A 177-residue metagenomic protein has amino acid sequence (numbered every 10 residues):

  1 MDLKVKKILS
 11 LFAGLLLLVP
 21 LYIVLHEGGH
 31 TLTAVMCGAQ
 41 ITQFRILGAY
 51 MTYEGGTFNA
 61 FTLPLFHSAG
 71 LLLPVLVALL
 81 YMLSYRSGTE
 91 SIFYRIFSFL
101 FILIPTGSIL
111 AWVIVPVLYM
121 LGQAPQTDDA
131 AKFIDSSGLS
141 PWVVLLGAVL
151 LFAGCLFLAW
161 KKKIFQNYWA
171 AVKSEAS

Functional and structural regions predicted by a protein language model:
M1-L16, V35, V75-L79: Active-site scaffold of zinc-dependent metalloenzymes
K4-K7, Y50, D129: Poly-acidic low-complexity segments
V5-I8, F12, G28, E90 (+1 more regions): Generic preference for well-ordered secondary structure
G14-L63: Small-residue-rich helix-interface/hinge motifs
F44, T52-V172: Metalloprotease/metallohydrolase-associated module, dominated by Zn2+-dependent proteases
K173-S177: Low-complexity, intrinsically disordered extramembrane tails and loops of integral membrane proteins
